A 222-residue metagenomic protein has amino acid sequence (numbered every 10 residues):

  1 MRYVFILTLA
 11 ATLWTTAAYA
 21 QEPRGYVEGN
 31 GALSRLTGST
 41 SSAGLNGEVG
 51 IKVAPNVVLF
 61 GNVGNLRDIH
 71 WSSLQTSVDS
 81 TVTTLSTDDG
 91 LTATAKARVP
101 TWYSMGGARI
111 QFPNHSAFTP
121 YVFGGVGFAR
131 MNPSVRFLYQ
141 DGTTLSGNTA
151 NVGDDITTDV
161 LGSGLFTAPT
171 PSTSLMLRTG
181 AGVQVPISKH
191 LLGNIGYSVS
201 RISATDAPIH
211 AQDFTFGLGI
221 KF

Functional and structural regions predicted by a protein language model:
Y19-V53, V58-L59, K221-F222: Short glycine/proline- and aromatic-enriched beta-strand/turn motifs that initiate or cap beta-hairpins
P23, S41-L45, P100-S104, F118 (+2 more regions): Residues that define the transmembrane beta-barrel architecture of outer-membrane proteins
G25, N56-G61, S116-F118, V185-G193: Repeated loop/turn-to-beta-strand initiation elements of outer-membrane beta-barrel proteins
Y26-A32, N62-G64, F123-G127, G196-S198: Transmembrane beta-strands of outer-membrane beta-barrel proteins
A32-G38, D68-H70, H115, A129-P133 (+1 more regions): Sequence/structural signature of outer-membrane beta-barrel proteins
A32-R35, G90-K96, G164-P169, S200-T205: Extracellular loop and loop/strand-boundary signature of outer-membrane beta-barrel proteins
E48-S146, G217-F222: Gram-negative (and chloroplast) outer-membrane scaffold detector with strong preference for beta-barrel transmembrane
V185, H210-F222: Outer-membrane beta-barrel "beta-signal"
